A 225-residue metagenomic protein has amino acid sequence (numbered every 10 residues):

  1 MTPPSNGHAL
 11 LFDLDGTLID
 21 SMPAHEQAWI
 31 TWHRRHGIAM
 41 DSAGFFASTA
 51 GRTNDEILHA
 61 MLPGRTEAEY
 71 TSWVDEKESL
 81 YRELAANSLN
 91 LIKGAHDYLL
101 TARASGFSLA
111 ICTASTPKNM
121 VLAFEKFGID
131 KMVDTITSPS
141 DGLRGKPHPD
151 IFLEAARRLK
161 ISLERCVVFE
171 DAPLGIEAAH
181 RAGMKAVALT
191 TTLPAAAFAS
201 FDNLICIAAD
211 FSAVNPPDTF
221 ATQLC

Functional and structural regions predicted by a protein language model:
M1-H8, L100-R103, T116-C225: Asp-based, Mg2+/Mn2+-dependent phosphohydrolase catalytic module
P3-S105: N-terminal helical cap/lid subdomain that shapes the substrate entry/recognition surface in HAD-like hydrolases
D20, G44-R52, A68, A86-K93 (+7 more regions): Residues at secondary-structure transition points
T31, A43-G44, A60, S72-W73 (+8 more regions): Residue-level detector of alpha-helical recognition elements and their boundaries
A39, S108, K185: Residue-level detector of anion-binding/catalytic polar loops
L80-Y81, S108, Q223-C225: Electropositive, surface-exposed helix/loop patches at the edges of structured domains that serve as adaptable
A110-I111, A188: Hydrophobic beta-strand core positions in alpha/beta domains
